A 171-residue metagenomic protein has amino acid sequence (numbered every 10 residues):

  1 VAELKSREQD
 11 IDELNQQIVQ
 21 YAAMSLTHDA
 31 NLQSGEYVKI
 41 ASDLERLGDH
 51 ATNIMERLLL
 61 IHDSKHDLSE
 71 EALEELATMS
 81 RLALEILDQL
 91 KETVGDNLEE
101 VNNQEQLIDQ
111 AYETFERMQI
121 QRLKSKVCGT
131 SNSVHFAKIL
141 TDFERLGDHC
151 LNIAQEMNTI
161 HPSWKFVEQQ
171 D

Functional and structural regions predicted by a protein language model:
V1-D171: Cytosolic, long alpha-helical scaffolding segments
